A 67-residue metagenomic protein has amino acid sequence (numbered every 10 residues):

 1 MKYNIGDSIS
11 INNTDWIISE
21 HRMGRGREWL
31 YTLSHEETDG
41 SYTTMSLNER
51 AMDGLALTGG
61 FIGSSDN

Functional and structural regions predicted by a protein language model:
M1-I11: Short coil-to-beta transition motif at edge beta-strands of beta-rich domains
N12-E49: Basic/aromatic-rich interaction segments and small domains that mediate binding to polyanionic partners
D39-N67: Intrinsically disordered, low-complexity, charged/polar segments
